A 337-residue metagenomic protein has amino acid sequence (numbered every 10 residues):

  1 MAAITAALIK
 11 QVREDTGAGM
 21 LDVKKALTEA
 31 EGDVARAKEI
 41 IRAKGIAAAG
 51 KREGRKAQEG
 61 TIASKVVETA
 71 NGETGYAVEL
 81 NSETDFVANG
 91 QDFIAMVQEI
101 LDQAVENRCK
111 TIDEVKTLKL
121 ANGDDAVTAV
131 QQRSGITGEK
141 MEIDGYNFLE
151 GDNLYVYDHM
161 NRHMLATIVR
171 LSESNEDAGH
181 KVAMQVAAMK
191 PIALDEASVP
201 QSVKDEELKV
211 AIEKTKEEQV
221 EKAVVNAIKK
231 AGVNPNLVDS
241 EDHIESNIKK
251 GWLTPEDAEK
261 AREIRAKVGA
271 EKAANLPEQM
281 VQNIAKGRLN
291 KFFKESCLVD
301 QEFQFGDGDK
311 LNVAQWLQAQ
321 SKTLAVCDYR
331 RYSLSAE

Functional and structural regions predicted by a protein language model:
A2-E337: N-terminal assembly/interaction segments in proteins that build large macromolecular machines
